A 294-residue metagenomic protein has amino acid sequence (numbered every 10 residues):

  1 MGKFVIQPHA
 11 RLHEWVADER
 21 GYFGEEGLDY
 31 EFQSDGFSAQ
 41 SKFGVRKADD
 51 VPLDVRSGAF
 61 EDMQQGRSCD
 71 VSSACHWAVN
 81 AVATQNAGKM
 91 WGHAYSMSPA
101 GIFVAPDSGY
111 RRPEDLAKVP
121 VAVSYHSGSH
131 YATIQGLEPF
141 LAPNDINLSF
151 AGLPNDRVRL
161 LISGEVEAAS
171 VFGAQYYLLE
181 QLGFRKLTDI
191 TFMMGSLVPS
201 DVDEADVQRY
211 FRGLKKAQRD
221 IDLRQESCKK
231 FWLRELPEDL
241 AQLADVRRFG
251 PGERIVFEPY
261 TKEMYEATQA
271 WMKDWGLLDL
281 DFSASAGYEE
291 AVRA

Functional and structural regions predicted by a protein language model:
M1-I134, P139, L187-D189: Short, glycine-/small- and polar/acidic-enriched structural segments that line small-molecule recognition paths
S68-C69, V166, L278: Conserved hydrophobic residue
W77, S149, L153-E235: Pocket-lining segment of extracytoplasmic ligand-binding domains
L141-D145: A short alpha->loop->secondary-structure connector
E204-D279: Secondary-structure end/capping motifs
K273-A294: Conserved C-terminal helix/tail region of periplasmic/extracytoplasmic solute-binding proteins
